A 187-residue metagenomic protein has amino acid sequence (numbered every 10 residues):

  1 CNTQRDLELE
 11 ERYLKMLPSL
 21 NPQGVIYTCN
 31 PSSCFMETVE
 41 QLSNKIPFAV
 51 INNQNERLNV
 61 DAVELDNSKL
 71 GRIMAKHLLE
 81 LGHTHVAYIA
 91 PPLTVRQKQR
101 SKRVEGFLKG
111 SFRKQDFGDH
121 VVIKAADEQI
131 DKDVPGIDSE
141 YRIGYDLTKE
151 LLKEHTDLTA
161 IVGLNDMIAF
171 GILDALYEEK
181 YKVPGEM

Functional and structural regions predicted by a protein language model:
C1, T28, G163-L164: Structural motif
T3-R5, N30, N53-Q54: Short, ordered loop/turn segments at secondary-structure junctions
E8-N21, M36, L42-V50, Q54-M187: Bacterial carbohydrate/catabolite-sensing allosteric modules
V25: Intrinsically disordered, low-complexity polar regions and short flexible loop motifs
